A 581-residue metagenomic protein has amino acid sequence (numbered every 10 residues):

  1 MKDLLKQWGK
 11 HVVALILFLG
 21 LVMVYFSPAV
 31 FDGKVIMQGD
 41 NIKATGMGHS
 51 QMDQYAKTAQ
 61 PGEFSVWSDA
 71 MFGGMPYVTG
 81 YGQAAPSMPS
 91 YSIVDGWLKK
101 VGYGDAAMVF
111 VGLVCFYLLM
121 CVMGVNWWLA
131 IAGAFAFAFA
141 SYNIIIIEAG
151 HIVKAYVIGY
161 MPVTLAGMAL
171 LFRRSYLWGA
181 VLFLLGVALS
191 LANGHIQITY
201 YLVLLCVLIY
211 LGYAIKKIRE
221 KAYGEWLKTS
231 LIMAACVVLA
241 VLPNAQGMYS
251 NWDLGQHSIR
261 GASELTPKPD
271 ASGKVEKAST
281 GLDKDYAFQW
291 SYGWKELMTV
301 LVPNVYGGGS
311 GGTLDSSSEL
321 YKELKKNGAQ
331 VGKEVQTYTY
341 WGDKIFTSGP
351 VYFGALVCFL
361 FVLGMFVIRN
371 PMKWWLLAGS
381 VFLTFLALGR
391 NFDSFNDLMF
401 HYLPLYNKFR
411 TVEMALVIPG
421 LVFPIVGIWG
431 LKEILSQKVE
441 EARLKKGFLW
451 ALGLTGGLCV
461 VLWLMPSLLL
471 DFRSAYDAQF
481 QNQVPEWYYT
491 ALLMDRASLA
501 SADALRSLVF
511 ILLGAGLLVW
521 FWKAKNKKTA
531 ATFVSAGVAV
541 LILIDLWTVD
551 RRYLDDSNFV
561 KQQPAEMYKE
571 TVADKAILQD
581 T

Functional and structural regions predicted by a protein language model:
K10-S50, C236-S250, F382-F385, C459-W463 (+1 more regions): Transmembrane signal-anchor helices characteristic of membrane glycosylation enzymes that use polyprenol
L21-F116, F135-I158, A278-F353, A387-N396 (+1 more regions): Membrane-interface coil-to-helix junctions
V30-A44, N251-P267, R552-V572: Alpha-helical transmembrane signal-anchor/signal-peptide segments
A107-G124, V357-L360, V426: Transmembrane-helix motifs of polytopic, lipid-linked glycan transferases
M120-F139, R174-A180: Transmembrane-helix signature of polytopic, membrane-embedded enzymes that assemble or transfer cell-envelope glycans
G150-M161, L171-A188, I196-L205, I209-I218 (+2 more regions): Contiguous transmembrane helix-bundle modules in multi-pass membrane proteins
W226-Y292: Polar, glycine-rich mid-to-C-terminal structural blocks that act as macromolecule-binding/assembly scaffolds
A271-K274, T280-W341, L360, A497-A502 (+2 more regions): Soluble catalytic regions of membrane-associated enzymes that act on cell-envelope and secretory-pathway components
